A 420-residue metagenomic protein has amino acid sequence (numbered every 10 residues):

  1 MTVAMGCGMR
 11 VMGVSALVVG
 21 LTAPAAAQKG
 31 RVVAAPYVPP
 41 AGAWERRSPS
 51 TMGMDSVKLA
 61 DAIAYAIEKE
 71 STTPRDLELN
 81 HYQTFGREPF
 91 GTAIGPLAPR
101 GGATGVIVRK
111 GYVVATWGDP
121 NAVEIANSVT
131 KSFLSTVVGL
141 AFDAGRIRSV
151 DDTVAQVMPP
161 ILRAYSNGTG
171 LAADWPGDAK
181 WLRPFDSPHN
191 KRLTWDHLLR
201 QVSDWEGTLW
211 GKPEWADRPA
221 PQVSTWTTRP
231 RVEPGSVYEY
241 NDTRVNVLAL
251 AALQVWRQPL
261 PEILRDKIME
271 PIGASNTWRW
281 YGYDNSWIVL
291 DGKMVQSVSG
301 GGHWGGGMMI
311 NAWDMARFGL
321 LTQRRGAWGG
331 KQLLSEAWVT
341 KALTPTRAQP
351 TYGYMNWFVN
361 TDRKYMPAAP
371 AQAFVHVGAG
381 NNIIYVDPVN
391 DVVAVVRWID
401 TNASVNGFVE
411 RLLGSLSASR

Functional and structural regions predicted by a protein language model:
T2-A4, G8-G20: Bacterial N-terminal signal peptides
L21-P120, A144-I147, Q258, S415-R420: N-terminal leader/targeting segments and the immediately adjacent pre-domain N-terminus
D55, G111, I125-V150, L198 (+3 more regions): Active-site SXXK
K69-T72, A155-T277, W313-A316, L320-L321: Active-site-adjacent helix/loop patches that line small-molecule binding or acyl-intermediate pockets
G95-V108, T116-M158, V232-V237, G306 (+1 more regions): Short active-site loop at a secondary-structure junction that contains or immediately precedes the catalytic residue(s)
S132-S135, Q201, R244-A251, G306-A327 (+1 more regions): Active-site-proximal alpha-helical segments within enzyme catalytic domains
N276, S286-G302, L343-V393: Active-site Gly/Thr loop motif
V375-R420: Structured C-terminal helix/loop/strand segments within mature extracytoplasmic catalytic/sensor domains
